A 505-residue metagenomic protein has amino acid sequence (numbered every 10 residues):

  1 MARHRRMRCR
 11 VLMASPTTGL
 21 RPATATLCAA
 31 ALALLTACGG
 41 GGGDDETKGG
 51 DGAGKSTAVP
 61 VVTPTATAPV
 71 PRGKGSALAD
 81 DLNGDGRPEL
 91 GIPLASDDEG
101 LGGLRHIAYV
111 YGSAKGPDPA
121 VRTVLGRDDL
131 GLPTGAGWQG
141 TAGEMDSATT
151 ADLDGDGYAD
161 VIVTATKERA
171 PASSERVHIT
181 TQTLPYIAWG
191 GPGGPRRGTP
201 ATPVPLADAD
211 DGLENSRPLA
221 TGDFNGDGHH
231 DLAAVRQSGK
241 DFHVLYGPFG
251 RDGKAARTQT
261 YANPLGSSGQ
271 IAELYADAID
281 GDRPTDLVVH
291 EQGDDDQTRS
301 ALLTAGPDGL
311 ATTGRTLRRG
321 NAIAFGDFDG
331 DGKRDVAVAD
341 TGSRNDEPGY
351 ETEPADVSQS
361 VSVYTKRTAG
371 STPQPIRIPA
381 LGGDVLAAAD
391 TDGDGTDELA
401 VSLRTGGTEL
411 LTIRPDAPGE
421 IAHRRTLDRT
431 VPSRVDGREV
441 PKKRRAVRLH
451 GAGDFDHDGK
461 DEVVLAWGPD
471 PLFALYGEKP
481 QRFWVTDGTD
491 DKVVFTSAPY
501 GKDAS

Functional and structural regions predicted by a protein language model:
A2-S505: Beta-propeller-forming repeat regions
